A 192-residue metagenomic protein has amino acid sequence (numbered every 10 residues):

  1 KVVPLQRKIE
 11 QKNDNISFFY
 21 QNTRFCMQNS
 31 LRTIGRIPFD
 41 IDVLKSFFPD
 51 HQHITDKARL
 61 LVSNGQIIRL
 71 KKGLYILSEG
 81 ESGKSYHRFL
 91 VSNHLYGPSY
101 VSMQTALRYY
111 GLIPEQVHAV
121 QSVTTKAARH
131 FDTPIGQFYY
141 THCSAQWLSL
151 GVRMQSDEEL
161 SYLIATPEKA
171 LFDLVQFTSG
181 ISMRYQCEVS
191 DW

Functional and structural regions predicted by a protein language model:
V2-R7: Extreme N-terminal basic, low-complexity initiation segments that serve as generic localization/processing leaders
K8, G151-W192: Hydrophobic alpha-helical interaction segments
K8-N13, N22: Polybasic, lysine-rich low-complexity intrinsically disordered segments
T23-P98: Short beta-edge/loop segments at beta->alpha junctions of small alpha/beta modules that act as binding/recognition
I41, M103, P167-E168: Structural motif detector for alpha-helix initiation sites
R69-S78, R88-W147: Short gly/ser-rich loop at a beta-strand->alpha-helix junction or flexible surface loop bordering the NTP-binding
S85, F89, A145-E158: Short amphipathic alpha-helical segments and their helix-coil junctions
